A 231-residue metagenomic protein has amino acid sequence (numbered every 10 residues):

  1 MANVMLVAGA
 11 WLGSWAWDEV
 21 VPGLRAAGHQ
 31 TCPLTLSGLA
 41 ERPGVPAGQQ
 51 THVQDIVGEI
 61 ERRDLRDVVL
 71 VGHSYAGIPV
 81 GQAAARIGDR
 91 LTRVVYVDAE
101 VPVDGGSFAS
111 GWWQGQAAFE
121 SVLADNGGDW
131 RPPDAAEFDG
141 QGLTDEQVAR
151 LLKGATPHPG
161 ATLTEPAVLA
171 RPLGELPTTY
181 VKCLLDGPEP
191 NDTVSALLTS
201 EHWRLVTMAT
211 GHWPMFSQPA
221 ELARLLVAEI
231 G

Functional and structural regions predicted by a protein language model:
A2-E41: Conserved HGGG/HGGXW glycine-rich cap/lid loop of the alpha/beta-hydrolase fold
L36-V68, A85, G111-A118: Active-site loop/oxyanion-hole signature of alpha/beta-hydrolase fold enzymes
V71-A76, V80: Gly/Ala-rich beta-loop-alpha elbow adjacent to hydrolase catalytic centers
A85, D89-L91, V95-P132, T162 (+2 more regions): Flexible "cap/lid" loop of the alpha/beta hydrolase fold
K153-P172: Active-site nucleophile elbow and catalytic-triad environment of alpha/beta-hydrolase enzymes
L173-T178, S200-W203: Short, proline-enriched alpha-helix->beta-strand connector loops that line the catalytic pocket of alpha/beta-hydrolase
C183-T210, F216, A228-E229: Conserved loop-alpha-helix segment in the C-terminal half of the alpha/beta-hydrolase fold that carries the catalytic
